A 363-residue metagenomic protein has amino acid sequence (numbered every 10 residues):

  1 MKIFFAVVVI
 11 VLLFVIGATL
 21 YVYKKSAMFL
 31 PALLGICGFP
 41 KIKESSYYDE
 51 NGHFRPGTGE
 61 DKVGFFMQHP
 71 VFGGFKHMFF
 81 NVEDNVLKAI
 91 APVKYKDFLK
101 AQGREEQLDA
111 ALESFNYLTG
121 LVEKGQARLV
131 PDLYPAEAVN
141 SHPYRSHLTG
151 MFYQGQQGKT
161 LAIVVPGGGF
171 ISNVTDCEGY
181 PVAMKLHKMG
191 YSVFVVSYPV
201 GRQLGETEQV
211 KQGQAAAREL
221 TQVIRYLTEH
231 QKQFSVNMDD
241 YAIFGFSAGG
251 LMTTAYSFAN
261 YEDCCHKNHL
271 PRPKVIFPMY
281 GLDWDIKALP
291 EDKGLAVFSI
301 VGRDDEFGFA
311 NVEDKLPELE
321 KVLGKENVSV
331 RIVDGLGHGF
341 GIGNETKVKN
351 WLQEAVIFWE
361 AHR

Functional and structural regions predicted by a protein language model:
P40-K76, G324-R363: C-terminal catalytic histidine-bearing segment of alpha/beta-hydrolase fold enzymes
F80-N81, N85-Q157: N-terminal cap/lid segment of alpha/beta-hydrolase-fold proteins
K159-G167: Short beta-strand element of the alpha/beta-hydrolase
S172-P181, Y198, A310-E313: The serine-hydrolase catalytic nucleophile loop
V174-T175, P199-F234, N344-V348: Catalytic nucleophile-loop/oxyanion-hole region of alpha/beta-hydrolase and closely related hydrolase-like folds
D176-F194: Short amphipathic alpha-helix adjacent to the substrate-entry channel of hydrolases
R218-D292: Primarily recognizes the serine-hydrolase "nucleophile elbow" in alpha/beta-hydrolase and SGNH/GDSL folds
K267-K325: The feature captures the conserved acid-bearing segment of alpha/beta-hydrolase catalytic domains
